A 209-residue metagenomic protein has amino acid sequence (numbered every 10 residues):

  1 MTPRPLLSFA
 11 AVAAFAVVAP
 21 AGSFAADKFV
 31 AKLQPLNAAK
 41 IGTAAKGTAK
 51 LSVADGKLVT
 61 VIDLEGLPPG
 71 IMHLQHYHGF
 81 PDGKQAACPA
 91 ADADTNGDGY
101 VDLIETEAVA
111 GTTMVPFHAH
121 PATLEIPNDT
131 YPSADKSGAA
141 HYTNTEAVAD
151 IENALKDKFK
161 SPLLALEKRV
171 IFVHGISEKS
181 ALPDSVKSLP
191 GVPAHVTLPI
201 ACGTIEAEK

Functional and structural regions predicted by a protein language model:
M1-A10: Bacterial N-terminal signal peptides that target proteins for export
A11-A13, S23-F24: Cleavable N-terminal signal peptides
V18-P20: N-terminal signal peptide c-region/cleavage motif recognized by signal peptidases
F24-K209: N-terminal leader/targeting pre-sequences
